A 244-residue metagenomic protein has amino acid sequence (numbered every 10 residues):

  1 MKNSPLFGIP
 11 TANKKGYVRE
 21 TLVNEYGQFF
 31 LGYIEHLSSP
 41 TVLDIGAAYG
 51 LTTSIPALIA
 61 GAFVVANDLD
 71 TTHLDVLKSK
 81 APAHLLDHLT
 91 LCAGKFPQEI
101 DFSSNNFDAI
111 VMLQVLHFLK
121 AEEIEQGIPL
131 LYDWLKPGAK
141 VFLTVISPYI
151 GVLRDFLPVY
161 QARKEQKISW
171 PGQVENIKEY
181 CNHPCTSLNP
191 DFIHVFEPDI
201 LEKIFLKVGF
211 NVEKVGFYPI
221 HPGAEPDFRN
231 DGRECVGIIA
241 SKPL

Functional and structural regions predicted by a protein language model:
R19-S39: Conserved alpha-helix/loop element of class I SAM-dependent methyltransferases that forms part of the SAM/SAH-binding
Y49-G61: Conserved SAM-binding loop of SAM-dependent methyltransferases across substrates and taxa, primarily the Class I
D70-T72: Conserved SAM/SAH-binding beta-strand->alpha-helix loop
L85-Q98: Conserved SAM-binding strand-loop segment of SAM-dependent methyltransferases
V111: A conserved beta-strand element that flanks and buttresses the S-adenosyl-L-methionine
E125-P137: A short glycine-rich, Lys/Arg-flanked "PGG" loop and its adjoining helix->strand segment in the class I
F142-P171: Conserved class I S-adenosyl-L-methionine
C185-I200: Acceptor-substrate binding/catalytic loop of class I
